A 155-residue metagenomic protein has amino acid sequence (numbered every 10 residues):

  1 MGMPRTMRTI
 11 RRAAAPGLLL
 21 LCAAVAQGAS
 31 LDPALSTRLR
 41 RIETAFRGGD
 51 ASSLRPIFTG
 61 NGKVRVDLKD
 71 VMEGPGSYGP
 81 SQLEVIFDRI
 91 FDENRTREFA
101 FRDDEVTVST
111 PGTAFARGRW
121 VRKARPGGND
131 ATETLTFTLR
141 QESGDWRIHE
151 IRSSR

Functional and structural regions predicted by a protein language model:
M3-L18: Bacterial N-terminal signal peptides that target proteins for export
L21, V25-S52, P56: Short, low-complexity N-terminal intrinsically disordered segments enriched in polar/charged residues
T44, F58-E73: Short, solvent-exposed secondary-structure junction/capping segments
D50, G62, R97, R102 (+3 more regions): Envelope-exposed proteins and targeting segments
A51-R55, T59, P80, E84: An amphipathic alpha-helix signature
V64, L83-F87, I151: Conserved short hydrophobic patches within well-ordered secondary structure
S81-R125: Surface-exposed, charged secondary-structure patches
N129-R155: Short beta-strand edge/turn micro-motifs at domain boundaries
